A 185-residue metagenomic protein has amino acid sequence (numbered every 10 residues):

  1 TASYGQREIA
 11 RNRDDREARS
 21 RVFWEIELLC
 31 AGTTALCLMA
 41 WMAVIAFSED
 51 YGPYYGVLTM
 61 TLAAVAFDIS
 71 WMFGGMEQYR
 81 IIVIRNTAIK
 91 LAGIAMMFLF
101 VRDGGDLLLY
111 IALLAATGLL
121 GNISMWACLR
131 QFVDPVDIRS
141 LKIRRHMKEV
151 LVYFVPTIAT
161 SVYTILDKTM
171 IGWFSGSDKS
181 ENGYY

Functional and structural regions predicted by a protein language model:
T1-I45: Membrane-water interface segments that mark the loop-to-transmembrane alpha-helix transition
T1-R11, S70, T157-L166: Small-residue-rich midsections of specific transmembrane alpha-helices
R11, G52, L62-N86: Membrane-interface junctions at transmembrane-helix termini in multi-pass inner-membrane proteins
I26, C30, L58-L62, N86-K90 (+1 more regions): Residue-level recognition of transmembrane alpha-helices in multi-pass small-molecule transporters/permeases
I26, Y54-Y55, Y79-V83, Y110-I111 (+1 more regions): Alpha-helical transmembrane segments and their helix-entry boundary regions
C37-M42, I84-L107, S124-M125: Alpha-helical transmembrane segments of multi-pass membrane transporters and transport-associated inner-membrane enzymes
I69-R80, V101-R102, A116-S140: C-terminal transmembrane helix end/exit motif
I89, Y110-M125, L129, S140-Y185: Transmembrane helical elements of multi-pass membrane transporters/channels
